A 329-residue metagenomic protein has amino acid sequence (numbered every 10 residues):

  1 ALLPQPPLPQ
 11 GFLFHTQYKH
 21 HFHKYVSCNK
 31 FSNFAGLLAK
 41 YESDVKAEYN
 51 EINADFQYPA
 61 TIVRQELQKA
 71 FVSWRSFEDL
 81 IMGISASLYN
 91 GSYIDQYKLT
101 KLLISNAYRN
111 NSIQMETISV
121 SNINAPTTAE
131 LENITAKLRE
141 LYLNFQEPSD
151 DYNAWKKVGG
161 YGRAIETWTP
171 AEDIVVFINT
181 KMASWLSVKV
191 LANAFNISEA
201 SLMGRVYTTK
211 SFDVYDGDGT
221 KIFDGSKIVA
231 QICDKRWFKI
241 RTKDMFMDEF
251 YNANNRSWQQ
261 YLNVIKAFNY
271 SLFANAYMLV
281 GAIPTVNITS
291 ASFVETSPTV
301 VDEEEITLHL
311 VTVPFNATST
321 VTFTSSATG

Functional and structural regions predicted by a protein language model:
A1-L2, A194-V286: Extended, compositionally biased alpha-helical segments that mediate assembly or anchoring
L2-A60: Assembly/oligomerization interface modules of large self-assembling protein complexes
K46-E116, Q260-V264: Long, contiguous amphipathic alpha-helices that act as assembly "spine/axial" helices in icosahedral shell and virion
W74, E78-I81, T128-L131, I288: Generic detection of long, well-ordered alpha-helical segments
S112-S211: Extended, solvent-exposed, turn-rich assembly/linker loops in the middle of proteins
T285-S319: Solvent-exposed, low-complexity, repeat-rich "mucin-like" stalks and linkers
T320-G329: Short, solvent-exposed loop/linker segments at beta-strand-coil boundaries, enriched for Pro/Gly and Ser/Thr
